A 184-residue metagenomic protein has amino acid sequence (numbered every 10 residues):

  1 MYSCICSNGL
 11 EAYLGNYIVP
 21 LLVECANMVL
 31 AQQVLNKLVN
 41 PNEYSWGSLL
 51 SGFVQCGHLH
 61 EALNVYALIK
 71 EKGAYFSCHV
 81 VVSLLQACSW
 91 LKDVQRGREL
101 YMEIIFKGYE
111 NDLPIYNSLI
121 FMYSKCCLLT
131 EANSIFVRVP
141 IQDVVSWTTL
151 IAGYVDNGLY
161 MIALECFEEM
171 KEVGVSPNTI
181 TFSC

Functional and structural regions predicted by a protein language model:
E11, G15, A31, N42 (+14 more regions): Pentatricopeptide repeat
P20-N27, V94-R96, F121, K125: Helix-turn-helix repeat elements of alpha-solenoid scaffolds
N40, Q55, E71-K72, F106 (+4 more regions): Tandem repeat domain/solenoid detector
